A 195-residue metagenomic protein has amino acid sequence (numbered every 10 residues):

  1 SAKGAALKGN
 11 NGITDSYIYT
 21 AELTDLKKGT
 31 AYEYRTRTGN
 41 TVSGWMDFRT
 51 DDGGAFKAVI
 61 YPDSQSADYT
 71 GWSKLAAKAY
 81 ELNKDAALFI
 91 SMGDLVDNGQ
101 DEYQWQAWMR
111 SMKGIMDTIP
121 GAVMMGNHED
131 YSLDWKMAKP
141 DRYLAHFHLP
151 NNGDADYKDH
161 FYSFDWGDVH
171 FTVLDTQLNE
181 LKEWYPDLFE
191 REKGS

Functional and structural regions predicted by a protein language model:
S1-I60, A77, E81-L82: Acidic, histidine-bearing metal-coordination/catalytic regions of metal-dependent phosphoesterases
A2-S16, V59-K74, G99, E180-G194: Acidic/histidine-rich helix-loop elements that form or flank divalent-metal/phosphate-binding sites at the catalytic
T14-S16, A31, K57-I60, I90-G93 (+2 more regions): A generic short-segment signal for beta-strand/edge and adjacent turn/coil regions
E22, A31-T38, V42-D47, Q104-S195: Extended active-site neighborhood of metal-dependent phosphoesterases/phosphodiesterases
D25-K27, D52, I60-S66, D168 (+1 more regions): Short, flexible loop/turn elements at secondary-structure junctions
A55-D130: Conserved, compact domain cores that house catalytic/ligand-binding motifs in diverse enzymes and effector modules
